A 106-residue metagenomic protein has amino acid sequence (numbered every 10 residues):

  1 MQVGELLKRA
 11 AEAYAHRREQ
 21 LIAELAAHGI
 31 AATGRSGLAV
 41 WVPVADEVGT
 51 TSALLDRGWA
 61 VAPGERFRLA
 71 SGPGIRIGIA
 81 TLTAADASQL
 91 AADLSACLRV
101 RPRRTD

Functional and structural regions predicted by a protein language model:
M1-D106: PLP-dependent class I/II
